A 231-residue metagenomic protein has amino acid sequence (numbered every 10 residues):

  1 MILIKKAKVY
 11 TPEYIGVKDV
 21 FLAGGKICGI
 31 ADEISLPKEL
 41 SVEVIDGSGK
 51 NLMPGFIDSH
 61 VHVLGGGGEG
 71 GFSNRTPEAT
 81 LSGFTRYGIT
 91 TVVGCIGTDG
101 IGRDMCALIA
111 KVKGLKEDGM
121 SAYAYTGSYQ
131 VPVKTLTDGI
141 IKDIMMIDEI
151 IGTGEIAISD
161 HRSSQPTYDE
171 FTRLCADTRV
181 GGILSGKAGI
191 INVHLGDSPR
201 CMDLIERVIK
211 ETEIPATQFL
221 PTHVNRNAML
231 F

Functional and structural regions predicted by a protein language model:
I2, V9-M53: Histidine-rich, glycine-flanked metal-binding segment
A7, V20, G25, G49 (+5 more regions): Divalent metal-coordination and catalytic microenvironments
G47-A110: Metal-associated gating/positioning segment near the N- to mid-region
G55-S59, V92-G94, A122-T126, I151-I158 (+2 more regions): Hydrophobic faces of well-ordered beta-strands that scaffold small-molecule active sites in alpha/beta enzyme cores
H62-R75, T126-P132, R162-Q165: Active-site mouth loops of central-metabolism enzymes
L64-G65, T98-R103, Q130-P132, D197-D203 (+1 more regions): Active-site environment of divalent metal-dependent phosphoester hydrolases
P132-I190: Active-site gating/metal-coordination segments in enzymes
S163, A176-F231: Active-site core of metal-dependent hydrolases
